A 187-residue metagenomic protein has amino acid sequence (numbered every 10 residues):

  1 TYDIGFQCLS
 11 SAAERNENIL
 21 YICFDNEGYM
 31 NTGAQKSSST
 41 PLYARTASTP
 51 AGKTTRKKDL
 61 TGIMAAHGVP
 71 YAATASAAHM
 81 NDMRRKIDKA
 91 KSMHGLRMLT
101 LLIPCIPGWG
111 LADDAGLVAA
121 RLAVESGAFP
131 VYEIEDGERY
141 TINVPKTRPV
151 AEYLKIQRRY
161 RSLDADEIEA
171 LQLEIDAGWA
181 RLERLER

Functional and structural regions predicted by a protein language model:
T1-N31, Y71, A78-R85: Thiamine diphosphate
I4-C8, N31-K36, W109-D114: Short acidic, glycine/serine/threonine-rich loops at helix termini
L9-A13, S37-S39, D88-S92, D114-A119 (+1 more regions): Short, solvent-exposed amphipathic alpha-helical segments in soluble enzyme and RNA/protein-processing domains
E14-E17, E27-G28, A34, A65-P70 (+2 more regions): Generic secondary-structure signature for well-ordered alpha-helical cores
S37-M93: Conserved thiamine diphosphate
S76, L102-C105: Generic secondary-structure microfeatures
P104-R187: Flexible, low-complexity linker and terminal segments
